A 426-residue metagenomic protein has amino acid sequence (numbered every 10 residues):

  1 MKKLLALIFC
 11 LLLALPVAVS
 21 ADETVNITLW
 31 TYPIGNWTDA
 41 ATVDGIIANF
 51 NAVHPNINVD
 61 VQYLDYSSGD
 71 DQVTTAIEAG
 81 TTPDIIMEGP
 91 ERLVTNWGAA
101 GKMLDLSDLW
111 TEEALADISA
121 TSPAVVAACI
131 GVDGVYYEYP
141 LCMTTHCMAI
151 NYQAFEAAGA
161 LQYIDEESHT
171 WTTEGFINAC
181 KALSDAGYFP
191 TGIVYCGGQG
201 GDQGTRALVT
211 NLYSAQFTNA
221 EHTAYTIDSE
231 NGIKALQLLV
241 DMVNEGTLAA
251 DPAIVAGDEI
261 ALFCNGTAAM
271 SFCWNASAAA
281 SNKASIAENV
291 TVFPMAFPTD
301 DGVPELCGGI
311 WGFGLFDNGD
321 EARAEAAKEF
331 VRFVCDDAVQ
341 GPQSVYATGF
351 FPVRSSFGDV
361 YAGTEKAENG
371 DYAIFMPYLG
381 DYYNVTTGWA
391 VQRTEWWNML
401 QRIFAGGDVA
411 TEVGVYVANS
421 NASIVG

Functional and structural regions predicted by a protein language model:
E23-N36, I57-Q62, I85: Short, well-ordered beta-strand elements
N49, V53-T121, V135-E138, A157-Y163 (+4 more regions): Extracytoplasmic "Venus flytrap"/periplasmic binding protein-like
A52-V53, N58, A79, G134 (+4 more regions): Extracytoplasmic/periplasmic substrate-recognition and gating elements
G89-C147, I177, G204, L208-L212 (+2 more regions): Hinge/lid segment of periplasmic solute-binding proteins
S107-T121, I164-H169, Y195, A215-K234 (+3 more regions): Short, solvent-exposed loop/beta-turn-alpha elements that line the ligand-binding surface or hinge of extracytoplasmic
A128-L141, H146, E156, T172-Y225 (+1 more regions): Extracytoplasmic/periplasmic solute-binding protein
I177-L183, E221-A253: Glycine-centered hinge/linker elements that transmit conformational signals in sensory and ligand-binding systems
E288, F293-M295, S344-N398, R402: Long, aromatic- and glycine/proline-rich binding clefts that accommodate carbohydrate-like moieties
